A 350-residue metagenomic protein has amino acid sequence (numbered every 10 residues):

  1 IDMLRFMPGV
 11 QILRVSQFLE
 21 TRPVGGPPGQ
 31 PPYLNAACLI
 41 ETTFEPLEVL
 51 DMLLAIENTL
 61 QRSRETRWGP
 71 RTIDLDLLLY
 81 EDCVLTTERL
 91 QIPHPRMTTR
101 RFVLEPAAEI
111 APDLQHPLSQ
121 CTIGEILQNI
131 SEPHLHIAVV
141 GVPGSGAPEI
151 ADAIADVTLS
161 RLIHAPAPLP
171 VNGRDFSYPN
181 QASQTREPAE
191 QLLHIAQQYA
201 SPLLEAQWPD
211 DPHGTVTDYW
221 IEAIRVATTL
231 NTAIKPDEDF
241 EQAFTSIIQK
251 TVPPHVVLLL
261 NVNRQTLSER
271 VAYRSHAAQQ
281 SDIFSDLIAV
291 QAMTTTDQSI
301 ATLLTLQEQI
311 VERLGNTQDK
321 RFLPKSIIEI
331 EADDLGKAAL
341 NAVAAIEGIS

Functional and structural regions predicted by a protein language model:
I1-L4, V49-E57: Short amphipathic alpha-helices in soluble, non-transmembrane regions that often serve as interface/regulatory elements
R14-T43: Short, charge-patterned binding micro-sites
G25-P28, P32, L50, E57-L135 (+1 more regions): Flexible, gly/pro- and Lys/Arg-enriched active-site loops
I137-D156: Glycine-rich phosphate-binding P-loop
A153, V157, S268-S350: NTP-dependent small-molecule kinase module
A155-S201: Conserved substrate/cofactor phosphate-moiety recognition/catalytic segment in nucleotide-dependent phosphotransferases
T217-I221, E238-E241, K250-Y273: Conserved phosphate-donor/acceptor-positioning beta-strand/loop module used by diverse small-molecule
P236-V252, S299-L314: Substrate-engagement module of ASCE P-loop NTPases
